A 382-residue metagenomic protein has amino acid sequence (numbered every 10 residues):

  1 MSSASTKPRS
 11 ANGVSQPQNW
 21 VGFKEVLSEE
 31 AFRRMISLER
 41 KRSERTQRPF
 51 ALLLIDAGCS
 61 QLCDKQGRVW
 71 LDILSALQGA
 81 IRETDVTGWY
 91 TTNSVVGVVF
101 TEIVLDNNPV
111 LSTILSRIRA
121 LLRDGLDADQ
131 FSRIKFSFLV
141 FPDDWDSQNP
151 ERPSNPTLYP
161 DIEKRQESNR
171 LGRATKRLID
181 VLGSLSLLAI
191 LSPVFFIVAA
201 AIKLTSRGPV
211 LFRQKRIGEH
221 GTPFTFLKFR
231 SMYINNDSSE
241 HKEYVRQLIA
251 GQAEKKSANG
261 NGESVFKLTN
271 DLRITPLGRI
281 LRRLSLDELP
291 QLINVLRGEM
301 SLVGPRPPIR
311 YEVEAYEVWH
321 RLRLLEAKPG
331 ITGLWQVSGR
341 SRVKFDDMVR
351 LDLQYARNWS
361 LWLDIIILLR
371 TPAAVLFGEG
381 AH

Functional and structural regions predicted by a protein language model:
M1, R34, T46, E102-A189: N-terminal hydrophobic signal-anchor/signal peptide
M1-R40, T157-R170: PAS-family sensory modules
S15-R40, E44-L54, G58-Q78, N108 (+1 more regions): Conserved long alpha-helical elements within nucleotide-processing catalytic cores of c-di-GMP signaling and class III
R40-R45, L74-L105: Conserved helix-loop-beta segment at the catalytic/binding core of cyclic-nucleotide signaling proteins
S168-E243, L361, I366-H382: A hydrophobic, helix-centered structural microdomain
F212-L272, T332-M348: Short, glycine-rich, amphipathic interfacial segments at transmembrane boundaries or analogous
V265-L268, R282-H382: Hydrophobic structural segments characteristic of membrane proteins
